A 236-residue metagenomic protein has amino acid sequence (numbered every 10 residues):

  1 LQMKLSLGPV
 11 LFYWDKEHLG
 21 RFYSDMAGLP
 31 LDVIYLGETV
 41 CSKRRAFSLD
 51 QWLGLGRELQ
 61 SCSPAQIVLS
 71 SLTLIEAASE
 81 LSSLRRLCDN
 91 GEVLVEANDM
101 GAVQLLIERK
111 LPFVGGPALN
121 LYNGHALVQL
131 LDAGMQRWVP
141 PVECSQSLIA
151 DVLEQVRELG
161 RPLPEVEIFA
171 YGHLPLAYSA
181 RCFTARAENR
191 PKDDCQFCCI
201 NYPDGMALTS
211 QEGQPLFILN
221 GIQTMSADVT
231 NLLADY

Functional and structural regions predicted by a protein language model:
L1-L121, H125, V139-Y236: Active-site pocket-lining/capping segments in soluble small-molecule metabolic enzymes
G134-M135: As written
